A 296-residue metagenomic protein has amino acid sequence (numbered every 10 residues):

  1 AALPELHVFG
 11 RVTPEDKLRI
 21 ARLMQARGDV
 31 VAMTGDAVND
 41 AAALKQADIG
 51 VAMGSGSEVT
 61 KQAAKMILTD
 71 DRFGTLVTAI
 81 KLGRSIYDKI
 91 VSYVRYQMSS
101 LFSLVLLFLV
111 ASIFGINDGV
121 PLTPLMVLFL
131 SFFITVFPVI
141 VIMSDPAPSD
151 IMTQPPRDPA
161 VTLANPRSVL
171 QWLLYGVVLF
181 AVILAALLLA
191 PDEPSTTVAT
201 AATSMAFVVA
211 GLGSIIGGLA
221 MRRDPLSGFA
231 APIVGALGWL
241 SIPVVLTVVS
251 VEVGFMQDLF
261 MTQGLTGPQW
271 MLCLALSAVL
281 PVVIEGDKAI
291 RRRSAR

Functional and structural regions predicted by a protein language model:
A1-A32, A47, G54-L226: Membrane-embedded transport module
P124-L128, T200-T203, L259-S277: Structural signal for the N-terminal portions of transmembrane helices and their immediately preceding loop/interface
V182-A186, V244-D258: Hydrophobic alpha-helical transmembrane segments in multi-pass integral membrane proteins
P191-T197, F255-Q263: Membrane-interface helix termini and inter-helical loops of multi-pass transporters
S214-G218, L280-A289: Alpha-helical transmembrane segments
R223, G286-R296: Membrane-interface capping segments at transmembrane-helix boundaries
F229-G238: Cytoplasmic-side transmembrane-helix entry/capping segments in multi-pass membrane proteins
